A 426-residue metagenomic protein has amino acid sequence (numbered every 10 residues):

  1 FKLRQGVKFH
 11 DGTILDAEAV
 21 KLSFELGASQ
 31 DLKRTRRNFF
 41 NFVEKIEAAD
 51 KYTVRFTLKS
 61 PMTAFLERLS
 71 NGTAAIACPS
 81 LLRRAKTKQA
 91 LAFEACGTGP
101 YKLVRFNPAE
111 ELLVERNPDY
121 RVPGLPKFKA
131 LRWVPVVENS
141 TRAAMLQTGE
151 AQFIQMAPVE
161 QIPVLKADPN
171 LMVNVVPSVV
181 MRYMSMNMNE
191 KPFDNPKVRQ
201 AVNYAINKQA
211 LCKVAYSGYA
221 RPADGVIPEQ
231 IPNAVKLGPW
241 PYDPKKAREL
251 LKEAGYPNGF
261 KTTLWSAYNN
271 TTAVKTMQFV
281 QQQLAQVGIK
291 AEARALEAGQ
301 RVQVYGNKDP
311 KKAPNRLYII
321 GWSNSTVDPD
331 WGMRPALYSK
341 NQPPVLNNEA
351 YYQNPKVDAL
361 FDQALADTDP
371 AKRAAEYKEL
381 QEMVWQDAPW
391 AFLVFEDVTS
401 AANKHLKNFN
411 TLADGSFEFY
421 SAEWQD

Functional and structural regions predicted by a protein language model:
F1, V20-F24, V54-F56, G99-K102 (+6 more regions): Short, well-ordered beta-strand elements
F1-K33, A49, R55-T57, M145 (+1 more regions): Aromatic- and charge-enriched surface segment that lines or borders ligand/interaction sites
K2, R37-L82, R105: Surface-exposed binding/hinge segments that line and control ligand-binding clefts or catalytic entry sites
L3-R4, P118-V164, K290: Ligand-site clamp/hinge motif
S29, G72-T98, L103-R105, Y120-K127 (+8 more regions): Short, solvent-exposed loop/beta-turn-alpha elements that line the ligand-binding surface or hinge of extracytoplasmic
T63-L69, G97, K213, E253-T272 (+2 more regions): Bilobed periplasmic-binding protein-like "clamshell/Venus-flytrap" ligand-binding domains
P108, N139, Q155, K252-N324 (+4 more regions): Ligand/substrate-recognition segments at binding pockets and active sites
L113-R116, V122, A167, N174 (+6 more regions): Append "and occasionally in soluble cytosolic enzymes with long acidic Gly/Pro-rich linkers
